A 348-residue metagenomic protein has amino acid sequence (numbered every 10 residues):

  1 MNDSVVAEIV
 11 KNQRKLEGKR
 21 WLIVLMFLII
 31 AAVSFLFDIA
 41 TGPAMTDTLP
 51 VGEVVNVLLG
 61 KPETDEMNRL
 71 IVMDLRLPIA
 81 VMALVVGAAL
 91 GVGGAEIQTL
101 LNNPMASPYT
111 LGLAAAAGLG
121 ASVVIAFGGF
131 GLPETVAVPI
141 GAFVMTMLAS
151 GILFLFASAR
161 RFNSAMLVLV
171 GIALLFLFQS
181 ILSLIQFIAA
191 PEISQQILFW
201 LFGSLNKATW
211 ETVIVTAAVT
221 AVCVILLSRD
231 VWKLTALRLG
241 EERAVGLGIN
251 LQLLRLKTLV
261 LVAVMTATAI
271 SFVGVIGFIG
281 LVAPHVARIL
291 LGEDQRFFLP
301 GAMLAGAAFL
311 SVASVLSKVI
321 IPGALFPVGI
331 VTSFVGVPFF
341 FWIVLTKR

Functional and structural regions predicted by a protein language model:
N2-R348: Alpha-helical transmembrane segments in inner-membrane proteins
